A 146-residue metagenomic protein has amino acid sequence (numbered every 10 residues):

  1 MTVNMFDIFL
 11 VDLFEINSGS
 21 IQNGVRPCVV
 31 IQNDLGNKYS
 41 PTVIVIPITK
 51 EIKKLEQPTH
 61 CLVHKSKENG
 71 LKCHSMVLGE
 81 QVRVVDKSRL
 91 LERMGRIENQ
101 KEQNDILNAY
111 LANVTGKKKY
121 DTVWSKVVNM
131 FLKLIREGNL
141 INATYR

Functional and structural regions predicted by a protein language model:
M1, S66-R146: C-terminal terminal-subdomain/extension
M1-T2, G19: Short, surface-exposed secondary-structure edge patches
S18-V25, V30-S66: Compact nucleic-acid interaction/catalytic patches
